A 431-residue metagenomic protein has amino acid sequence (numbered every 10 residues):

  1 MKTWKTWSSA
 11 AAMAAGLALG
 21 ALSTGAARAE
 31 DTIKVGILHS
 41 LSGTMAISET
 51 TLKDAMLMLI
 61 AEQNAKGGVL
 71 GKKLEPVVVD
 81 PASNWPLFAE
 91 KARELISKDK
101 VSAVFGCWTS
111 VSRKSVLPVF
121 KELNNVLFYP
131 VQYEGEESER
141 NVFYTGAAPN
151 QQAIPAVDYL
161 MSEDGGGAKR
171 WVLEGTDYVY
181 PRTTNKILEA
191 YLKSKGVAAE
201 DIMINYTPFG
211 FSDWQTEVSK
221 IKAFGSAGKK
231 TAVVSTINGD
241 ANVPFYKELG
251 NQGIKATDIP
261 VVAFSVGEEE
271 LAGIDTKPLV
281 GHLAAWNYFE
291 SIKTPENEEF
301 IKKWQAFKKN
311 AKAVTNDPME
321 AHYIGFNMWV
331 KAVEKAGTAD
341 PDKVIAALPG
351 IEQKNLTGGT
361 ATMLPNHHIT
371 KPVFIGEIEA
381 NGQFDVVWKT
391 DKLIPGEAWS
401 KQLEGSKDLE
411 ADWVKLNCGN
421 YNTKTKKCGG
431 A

Functional and structural regions predicted by a protein language model:
A10-A21: Bacterial N-terminal signal peptides
L22-A29: Sec/Tat signal peptide C-region and signal peptidase I cleavage site
I33, E352-A431: Solvent-exposed, acidic/polar segments of extracytosolic/periplasmic ligand-binding ectodomains
G36-A55, V79-P86, W108-V111, T176-R182 (+2 more regions): Extracytoplasmic "Venus flytrap"
I47-D54, A61, G67-E137, T145 (+1 more regions): Beta-alpha junction/loop-to-helix N-cap segments that form part of ligand/metal-binding clefts
E90, E134, N141-Q252, S291-E299: Extracellular/periplasmic Venus flytrap/periplasmic-binding protein
L95-C107, F128-P130, R170-G175, A227-G239 (+4 more regions): Periplasmic-binding protein-like
E248-Y323, V333-A339, K389-T425: Extracellular/periplasmic periplasmic-binding protein-like sensory domains
